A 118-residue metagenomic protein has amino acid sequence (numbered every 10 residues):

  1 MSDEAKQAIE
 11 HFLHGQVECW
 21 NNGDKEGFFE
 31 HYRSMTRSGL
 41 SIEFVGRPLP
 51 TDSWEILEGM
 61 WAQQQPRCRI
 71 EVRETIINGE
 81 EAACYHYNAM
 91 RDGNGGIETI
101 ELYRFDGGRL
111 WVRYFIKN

Functional and structural regions predicted by a protein language model:
E4-D24: Short, aromatic-enriched amphipathic alpha-helices that serve as compact interaction elements
K6, K25-G79: A solvent-exposed, acidic/Ser-Thr-rich amphipathic alpha-helical stretch
Q16, F28-Y32, L40, L57 (+2 more regions): Hydrophobic pocket/interface hotspot
F44, H86-Y87, Y114: Residue-level recognition of conserved beta-strand positions in structured domain cores
Q65, M90-I97: Short, cysteine-centered beta-strand-loop-beta hairpins and adjacent loop/turn segments enriched in charged/polar
I70-I76, Y87-A89, E98-R104: Hydrophobic/aromatic beta-strand elements that line small-molecule binding cavities or substrate pockets in beta-rich
G79-Y85: Short, hydrophobic/aromatic-rich segments at coil-to-beta transitions
G96-N118: Short beta-strand edge/turn micro-motifs at domain boundaries
